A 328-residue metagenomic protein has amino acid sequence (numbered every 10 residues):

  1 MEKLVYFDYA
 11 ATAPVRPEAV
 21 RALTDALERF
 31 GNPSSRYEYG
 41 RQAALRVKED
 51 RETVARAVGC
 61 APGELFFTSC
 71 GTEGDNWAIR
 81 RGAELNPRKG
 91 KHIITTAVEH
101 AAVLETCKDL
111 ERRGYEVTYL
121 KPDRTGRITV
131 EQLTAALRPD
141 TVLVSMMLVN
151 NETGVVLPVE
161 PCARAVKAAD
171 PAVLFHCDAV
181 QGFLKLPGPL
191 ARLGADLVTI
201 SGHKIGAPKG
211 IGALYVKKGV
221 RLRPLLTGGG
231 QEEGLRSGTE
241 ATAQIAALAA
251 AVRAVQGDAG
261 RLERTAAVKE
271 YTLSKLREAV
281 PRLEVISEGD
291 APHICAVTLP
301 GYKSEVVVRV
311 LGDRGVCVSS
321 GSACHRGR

Functional and structural regions predicted by a protein language model:
M1-R328: Pyridoxal 5′-phosphate
